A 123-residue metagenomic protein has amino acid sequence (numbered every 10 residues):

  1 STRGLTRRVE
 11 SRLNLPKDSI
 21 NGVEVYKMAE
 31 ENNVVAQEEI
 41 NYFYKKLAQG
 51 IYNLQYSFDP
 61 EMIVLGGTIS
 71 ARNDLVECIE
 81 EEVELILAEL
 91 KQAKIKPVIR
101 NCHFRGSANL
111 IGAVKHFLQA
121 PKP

Functional and structural regions predicted by a protein language model:
S1-P123: ATP-binding/phosphotransfer module of carbohydrate and carboxylate kinases, centering on a glycine-rich
